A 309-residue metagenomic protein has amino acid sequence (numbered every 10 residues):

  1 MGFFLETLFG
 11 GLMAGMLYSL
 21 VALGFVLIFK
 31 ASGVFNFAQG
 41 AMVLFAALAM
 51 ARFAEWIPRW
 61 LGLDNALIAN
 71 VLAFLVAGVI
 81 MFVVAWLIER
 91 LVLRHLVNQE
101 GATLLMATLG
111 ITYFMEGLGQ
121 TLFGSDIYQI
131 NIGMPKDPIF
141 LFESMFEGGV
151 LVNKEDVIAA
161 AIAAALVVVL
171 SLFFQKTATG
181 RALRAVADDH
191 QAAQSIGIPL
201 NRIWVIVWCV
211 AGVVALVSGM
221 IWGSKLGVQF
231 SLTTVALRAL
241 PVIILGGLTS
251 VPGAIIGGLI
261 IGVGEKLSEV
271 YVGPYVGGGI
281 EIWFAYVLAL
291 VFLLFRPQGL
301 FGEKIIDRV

Functional and structural regions predicted by a protein language model:
M1-V21, A49, W60-F74, Q99-T103 (+2 more regions): Membrane-interfacial amphipathic/re-entrant helices at transmembrane-helix boundaries
G2-L17, V152, F173-A178, W204-I243 (+1 more regions): Inter-helical junctions in multi-pass inner-membrane proteins, predominant in energy-converting antiporter-like
F4-E55, L87, L91-T103, I243-V251: Single transmembrane alpha-helix segments in multi-pass membrane proteins
L20, F25, V79-V83, R238-I261 (+2 more regions): Hydrophobic alpha-helical transmembrane segments of polytopic membrane proteins
A31-L87, L91, G149, V272-Y275: Membrane-embedded helix boundary and interhelical linker motif in transport proteins
W60-I111, L118, I256-I261, E265 (+1 more regions): Alpha-helical transmembrane segments within multi-pass membrane transporters and channels
H95-L96, G101-K176, I203, V270-F284 (+2 more regions): Transmembrane helix-bundle core of multi-pass membrane transporters and related energy-transducing complexes
G148-V228, V251-G257: Helix-loop-helix "hairpin" substructures at the membrane interface of multi-pass membrane proteins
